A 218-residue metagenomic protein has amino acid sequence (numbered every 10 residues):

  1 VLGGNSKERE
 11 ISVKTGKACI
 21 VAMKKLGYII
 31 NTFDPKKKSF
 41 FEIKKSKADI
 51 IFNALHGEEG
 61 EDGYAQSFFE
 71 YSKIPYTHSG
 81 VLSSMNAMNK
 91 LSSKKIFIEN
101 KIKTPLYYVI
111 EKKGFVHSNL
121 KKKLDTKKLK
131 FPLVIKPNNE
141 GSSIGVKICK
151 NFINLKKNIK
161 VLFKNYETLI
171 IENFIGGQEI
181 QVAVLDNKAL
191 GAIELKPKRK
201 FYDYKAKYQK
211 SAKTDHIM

Functional and structural regions predicted by a protein language model:
V1-L2, K14, I30, K44-K45 (+1 more regions): Active-site nucleotide/adenylate-binding loops and adjacent lid/helix of ATP-dependent enzymes
V1-S92, E99, E111-K123: ATP-binding N-terminal substructure of ATP-dependent carboxylate-amine bond-forming enzymes
K37-S39, E58, S83, E111-G114 (+5 more regions): Residue-level detector of flexible, active-site-proximal loop/helix-junction positions within diverse enzyme catalytic
H78, S143, K213-I217: Short small-residue beta-strand/loop micro-motif enriched in glycine and branched aliphatics
K150-M218: Phosphate-binding site of ATP-dependent enzymes
